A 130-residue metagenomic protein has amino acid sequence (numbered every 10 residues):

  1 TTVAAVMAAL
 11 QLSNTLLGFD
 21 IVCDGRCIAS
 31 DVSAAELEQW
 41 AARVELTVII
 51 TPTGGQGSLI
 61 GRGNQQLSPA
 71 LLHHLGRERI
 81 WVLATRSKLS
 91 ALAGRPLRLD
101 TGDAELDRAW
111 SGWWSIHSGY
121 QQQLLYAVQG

Functional and structural regions predicted by a protein language model:
T1-L72: Conserved mixed alpha/beta catalytic, RNA-binding, or beta-rich assembly cores of soluble enzyme, regulatory
L12-N14, T47-V48, Q56, I60-G130: ATP/nucleoside-binding phosphotransfer catalytic cores, i.e., glycine-rich phosphate-binding loops
